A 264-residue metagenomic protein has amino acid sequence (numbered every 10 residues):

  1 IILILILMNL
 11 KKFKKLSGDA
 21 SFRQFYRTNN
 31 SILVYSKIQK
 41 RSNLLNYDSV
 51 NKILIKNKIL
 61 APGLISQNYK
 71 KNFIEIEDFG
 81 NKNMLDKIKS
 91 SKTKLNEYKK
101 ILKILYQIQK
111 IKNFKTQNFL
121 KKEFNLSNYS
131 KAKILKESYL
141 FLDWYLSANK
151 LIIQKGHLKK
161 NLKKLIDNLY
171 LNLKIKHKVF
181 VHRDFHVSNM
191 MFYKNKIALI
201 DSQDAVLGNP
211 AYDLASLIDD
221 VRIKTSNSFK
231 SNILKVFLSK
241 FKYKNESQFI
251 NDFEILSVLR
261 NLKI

Functional and structural regions predicted by a protein language model:
I1-L7: Short, Lys/Arg-enriched N-terminal segments with co-localized hydrophobic residues within the first ~10-30 amino acids
L10-Y26: ATP-binding glycine-rich phosphate-binding loop
L16-A20, S66-Y69, L256-S257: A short beta-turn/loop motif at secondary-structure boundaries
F22-T28, L33, I108-Q109, I166-L214 (+1 more regions): Active-site acidic catalytic loop and adjacent metal/ATP-binding pocket of ATP-dependent phosphoryl transfer enzymes
Y26-K136, K174: ATP-binding pocket architecture of kinase catalytic cores
N113, F124, A132-K133, E137-F180 (+1 more regions): An alpha-helical support segment within catalytic cores of ATP-dependent transferases
L126-Y129, E246-S257: All-alpha amphipathic helical-bundle segments outside canonical DNA-binding/catalytic cores that form hydrophobic
Y139-N149, P210-K244, L259-I264: Active-site activation/catalytic loop segments of kinase-like enzymes and analogous catalytic loops in related
